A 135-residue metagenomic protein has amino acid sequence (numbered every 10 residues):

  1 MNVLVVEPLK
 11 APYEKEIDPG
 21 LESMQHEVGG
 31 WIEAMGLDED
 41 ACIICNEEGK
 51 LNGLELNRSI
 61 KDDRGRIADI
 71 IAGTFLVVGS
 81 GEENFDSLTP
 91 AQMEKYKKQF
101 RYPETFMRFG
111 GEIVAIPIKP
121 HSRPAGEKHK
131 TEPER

Functional and structural regions predicted by a protein language model:
M1-A11, K15, P19-S122: N-terminal nucleophile
R123-R135: Non-Sec secretion/translocation targeting segments of pathogen effectors
